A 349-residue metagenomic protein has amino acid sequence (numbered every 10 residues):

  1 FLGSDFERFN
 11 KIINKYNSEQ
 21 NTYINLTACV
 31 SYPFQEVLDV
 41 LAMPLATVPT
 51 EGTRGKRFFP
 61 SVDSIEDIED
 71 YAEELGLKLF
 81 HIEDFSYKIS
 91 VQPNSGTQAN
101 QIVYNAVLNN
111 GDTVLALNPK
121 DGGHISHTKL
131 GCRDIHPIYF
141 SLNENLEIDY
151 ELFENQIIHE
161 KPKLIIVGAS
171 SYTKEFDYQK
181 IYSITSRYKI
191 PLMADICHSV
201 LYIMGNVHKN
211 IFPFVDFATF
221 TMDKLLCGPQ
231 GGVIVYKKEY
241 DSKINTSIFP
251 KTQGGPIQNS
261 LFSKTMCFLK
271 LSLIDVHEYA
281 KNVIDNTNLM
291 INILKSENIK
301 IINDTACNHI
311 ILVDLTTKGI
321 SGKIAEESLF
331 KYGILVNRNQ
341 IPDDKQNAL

Functional and structural regions predicted by a protein language model:
F1-L75: N-terminal glycine-rich, Lys/His-bearing helix-loop that initiates the first secondary-structure elements of many
S18-T22, T50-R54, F85, I257 (+3 more regions): Intrinsically disordered or highly flexible coil/loop and linker segments, enriched in small and charged/polar residues
N21, N94, N259, D304-I310: Short Gly/Ser/Thr- and Asp/Glu-enriched loop/turn motifs at secondary-structure junctions
N25, I166, I310-L312: Short aromatic/hydrophobic contact patches that present stacked aromatics for nucleic-acid/ligand binding
C29-P44, I102, D223-K224, D343-L349: Conserved phosphate/anionic-ligand binding catalytic regions in large, soluble enzymes, centered on
D67, Y71-N298: Conserved PLP-enzyme active-site core in the AAT-like
K300-L349: Conserved PLP-binding catalytic core of the aspartate aminotransferase-like
